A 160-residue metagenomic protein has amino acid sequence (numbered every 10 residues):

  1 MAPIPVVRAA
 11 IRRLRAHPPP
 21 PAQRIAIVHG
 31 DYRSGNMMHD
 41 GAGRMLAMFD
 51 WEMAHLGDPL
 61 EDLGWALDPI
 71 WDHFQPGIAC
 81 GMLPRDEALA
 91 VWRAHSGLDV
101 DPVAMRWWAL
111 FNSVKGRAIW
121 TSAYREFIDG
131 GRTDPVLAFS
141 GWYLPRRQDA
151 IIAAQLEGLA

Functional and structural regions predicted by a protein language model:
M1-G30, D40-G41, G97: An alpha-helical support segment within catalytic cores of ATP-dependent transferases
G35-H39: Hydrophobic residue at the +6 position relative to the catalytic HRD Asp in the kinase catalytic loop
M45: Conserved active-site segments centered on acidic
F49-A54: Activation of the activation-loop gatekeeper triad in protein kinase-fold domains
L60-G97, F111-G130: Active-site activation/catalytic loop segments of kinase-like enzymes and analogous catalytic loops in related
D99-F111: All-alpha amphipathic helical-bundle segments outside canonical DNA-binding/catalytic cores that form hydrophobic
E126-A160: Regulatory N- and C-terminal appendages and interdomain linkers associated with kinase/kinase-like NTP transferase
